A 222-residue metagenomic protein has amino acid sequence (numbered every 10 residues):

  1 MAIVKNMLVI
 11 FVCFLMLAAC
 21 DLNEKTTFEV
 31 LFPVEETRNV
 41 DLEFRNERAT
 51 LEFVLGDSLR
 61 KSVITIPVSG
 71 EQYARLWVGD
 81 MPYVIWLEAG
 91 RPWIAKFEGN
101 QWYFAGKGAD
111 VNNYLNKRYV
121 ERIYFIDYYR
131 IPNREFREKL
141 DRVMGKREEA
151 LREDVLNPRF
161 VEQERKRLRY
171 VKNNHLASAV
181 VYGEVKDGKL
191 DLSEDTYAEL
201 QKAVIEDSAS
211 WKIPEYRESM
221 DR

Functional and structural regions predicted by a protein language model:
M1-E29: Bacterial Sec-dependent N-terminal signal peptides
V9-L15, Q72-A74, W93-A95, L176: Residues in flexible loops and secondary-structure boundaries
I10, A18, E121, V204-D207 (+1 more regions): Residue-level detector of solvent-exposed, low-hydrophobicity positions
A18, G99, Y182-K186: General "foldedness" signal
C20-F160, R167: A non-transmembrane, solvent-exposed segment enriched in polar/low-complexity residues
E149-R222: N-terminal, charged low-complexity regulatory/assembly segments
